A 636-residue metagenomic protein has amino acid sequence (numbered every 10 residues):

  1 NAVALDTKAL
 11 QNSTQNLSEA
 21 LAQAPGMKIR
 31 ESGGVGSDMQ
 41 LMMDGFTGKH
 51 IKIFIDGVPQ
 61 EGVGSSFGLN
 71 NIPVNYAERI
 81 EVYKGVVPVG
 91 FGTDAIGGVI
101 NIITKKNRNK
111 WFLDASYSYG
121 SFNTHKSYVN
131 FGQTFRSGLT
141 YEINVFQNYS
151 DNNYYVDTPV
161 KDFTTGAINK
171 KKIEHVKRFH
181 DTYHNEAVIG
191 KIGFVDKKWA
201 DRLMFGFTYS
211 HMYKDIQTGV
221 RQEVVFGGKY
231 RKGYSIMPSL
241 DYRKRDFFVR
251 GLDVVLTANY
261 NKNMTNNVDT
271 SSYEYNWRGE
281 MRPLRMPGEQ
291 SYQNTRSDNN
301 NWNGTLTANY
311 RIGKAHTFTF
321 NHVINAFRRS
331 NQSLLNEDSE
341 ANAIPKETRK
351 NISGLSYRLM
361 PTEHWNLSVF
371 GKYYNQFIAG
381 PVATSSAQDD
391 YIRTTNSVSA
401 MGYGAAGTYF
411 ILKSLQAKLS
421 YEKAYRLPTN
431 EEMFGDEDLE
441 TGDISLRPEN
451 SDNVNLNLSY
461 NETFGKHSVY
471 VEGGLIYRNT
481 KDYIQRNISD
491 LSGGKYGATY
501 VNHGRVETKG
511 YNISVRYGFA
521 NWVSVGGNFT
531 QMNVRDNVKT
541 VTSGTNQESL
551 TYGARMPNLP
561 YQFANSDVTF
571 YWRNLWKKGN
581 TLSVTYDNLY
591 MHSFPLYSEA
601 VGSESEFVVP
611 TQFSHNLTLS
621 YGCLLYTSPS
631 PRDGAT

Functional and structural regions predicted by a protein language model:
S18-P59: Extracytoplasmic beta-strand/coil segments of soluble accessory domains associated with Gram-negative outer-membrane
H50, V58-G85: Short acidic/polar hinge/loop motifs at secondary-structure boundaries that mediate gating or recognition
V74-D114: A beta-strand signature from Gram-negative outer-membrane beta-barrel systems, especially the internal plug domain
N109-K110, S118, F135-R221: Periplasmic-side early beta-strands and strand-to-turn transitions of outer-membrane beta-barrels
I189-M212, R231-Q388, I392-L412, S420-E422 (+3 more regions): Face-selective signature of the C-terminal outer-membrane beta-barrel domain
F410, A417-E422, R426, E449-K509 (+2 more regions): Membrane-embedded beta-barrel scaffold of Gram-negative outer-membrane proteins
H467-V471, L475-N479, T499-P595: Gram-negative outer-membrane beta-barrel transporters
Y626-A635: Conserved small/polar residues in nucleotide/adenosyl-binding loops
